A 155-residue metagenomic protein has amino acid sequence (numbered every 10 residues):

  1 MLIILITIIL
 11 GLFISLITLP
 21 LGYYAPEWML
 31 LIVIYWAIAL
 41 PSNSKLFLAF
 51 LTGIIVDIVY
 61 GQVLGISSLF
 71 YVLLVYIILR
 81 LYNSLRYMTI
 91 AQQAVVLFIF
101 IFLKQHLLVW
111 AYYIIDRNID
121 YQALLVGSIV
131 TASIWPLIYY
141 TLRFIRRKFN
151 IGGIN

Functional and structural regions predicted by a protein language model:
M1-N155: Terminal, non-globular segments
